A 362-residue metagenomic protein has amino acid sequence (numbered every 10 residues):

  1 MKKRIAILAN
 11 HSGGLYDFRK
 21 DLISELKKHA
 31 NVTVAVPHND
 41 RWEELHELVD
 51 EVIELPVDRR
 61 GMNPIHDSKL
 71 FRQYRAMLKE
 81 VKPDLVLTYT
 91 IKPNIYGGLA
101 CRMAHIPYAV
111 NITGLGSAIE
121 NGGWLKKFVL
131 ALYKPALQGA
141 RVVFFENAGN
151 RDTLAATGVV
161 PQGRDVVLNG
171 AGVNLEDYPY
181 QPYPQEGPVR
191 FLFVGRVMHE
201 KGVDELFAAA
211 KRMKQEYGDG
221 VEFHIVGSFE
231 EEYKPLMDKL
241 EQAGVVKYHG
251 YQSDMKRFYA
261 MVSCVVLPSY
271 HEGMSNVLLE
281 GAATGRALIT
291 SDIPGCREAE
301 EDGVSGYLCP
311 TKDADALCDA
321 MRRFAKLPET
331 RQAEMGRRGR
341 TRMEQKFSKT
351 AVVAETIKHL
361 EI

Functional and structural regions predicted by a protein language model:
Y16-D21, V189, F193-R212, D315: A conserved mid-protein helix/loop that constitutes part of the nucleotide-sugar donor-binding site
E43-H46, R212-E216, E222-H249: Short, structured helix-loop element that forms part of the nucleotide-activated donor/catalytic region
I53-E54, K134, Q138-Y180: Donor nucleotide-sugar binding/catalytic pocket of nucleotide-sugar-dependent glycosyltransferases
T88-N94, I112: Short His-centered aromatic/hydrophobic patch
Y251, Y270: Aromatic "clamp/platform" in nucleotide-sugar-dependent glycosyltransferases that forms part of the donor/acceptor
A287-T290, E300: Short hydrophobic beta-strand element within catalytic cores of glycosyltransferases and related nucleotide-activated
D302-G303, Y307-A314, R323-E329: Conserved acidic donor-binding segment of nucleotide-sugar-dependent glycosyltransferases
R323, T330-K346, E355-K358: A short, well-ordered alpha-helix in the C-terminal region of glycosyltransferases
